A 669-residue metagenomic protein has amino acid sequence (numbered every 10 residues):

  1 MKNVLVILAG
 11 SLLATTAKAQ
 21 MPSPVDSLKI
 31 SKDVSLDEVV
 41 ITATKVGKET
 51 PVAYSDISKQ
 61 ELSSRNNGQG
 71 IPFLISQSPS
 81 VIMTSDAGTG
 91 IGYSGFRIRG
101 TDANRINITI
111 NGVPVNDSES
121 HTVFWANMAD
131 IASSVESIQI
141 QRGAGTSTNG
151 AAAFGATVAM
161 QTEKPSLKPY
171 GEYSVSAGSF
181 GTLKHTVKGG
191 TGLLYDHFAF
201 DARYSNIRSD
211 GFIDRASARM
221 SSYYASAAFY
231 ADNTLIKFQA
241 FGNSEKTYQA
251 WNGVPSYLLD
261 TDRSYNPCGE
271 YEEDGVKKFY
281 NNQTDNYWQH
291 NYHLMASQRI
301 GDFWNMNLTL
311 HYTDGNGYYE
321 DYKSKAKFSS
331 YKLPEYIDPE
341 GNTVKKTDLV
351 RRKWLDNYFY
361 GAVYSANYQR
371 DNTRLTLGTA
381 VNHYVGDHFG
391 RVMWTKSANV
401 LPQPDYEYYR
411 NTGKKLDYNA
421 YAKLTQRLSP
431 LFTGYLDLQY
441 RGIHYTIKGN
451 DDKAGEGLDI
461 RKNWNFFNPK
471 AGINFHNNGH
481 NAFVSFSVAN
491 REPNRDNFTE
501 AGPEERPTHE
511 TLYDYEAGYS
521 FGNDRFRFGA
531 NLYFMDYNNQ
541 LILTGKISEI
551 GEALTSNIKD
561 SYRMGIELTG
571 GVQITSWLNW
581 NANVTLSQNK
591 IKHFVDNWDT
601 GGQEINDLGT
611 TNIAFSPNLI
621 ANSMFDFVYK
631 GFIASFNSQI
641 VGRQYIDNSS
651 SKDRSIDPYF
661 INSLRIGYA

Functional and structural regions predicted by a protein language model:
V34-N66, G95: N-terminal periplasmic "start-of-domain" segments of outer-membrane beta-barrel proteins
E38, I71-L74, S94-R97, T109 (+4 more regions): N-terminal periplasmic accessory domains that precede and gate Gram-negative outer-membrane beta-barrel machines
P72-P114, D130, E136: Extracytoplasmic beta-strand/coil segments of soluble accessory domains associated with Gram-negative outer-membrane
P114-R142, Q161, L258: Short acidic/polar hinge/loop motifs at secondary-structure boundaries that mediate gating or recognition
A177-R208, I213-A250, Y287, Y292-D302 (+1 more regions): Transmembrane beta-barrel wall of Gram-negative outer-membrane proteins
Y287-D452, N463, G472-N478, A482-S485 (+3 more regions): Face-selective signature of the C-terminal outer-membrane beta-barrel domain
N305-H311, N474-H476, N481-S487, T508-M564 (+3 more regions): Membrane-embedded beta-barrel scaffold of Gram-negative outer-membrane proteins
P430, F534-D536, S556-S649: Gram-negative outer-membrane beta-barrel transporters
